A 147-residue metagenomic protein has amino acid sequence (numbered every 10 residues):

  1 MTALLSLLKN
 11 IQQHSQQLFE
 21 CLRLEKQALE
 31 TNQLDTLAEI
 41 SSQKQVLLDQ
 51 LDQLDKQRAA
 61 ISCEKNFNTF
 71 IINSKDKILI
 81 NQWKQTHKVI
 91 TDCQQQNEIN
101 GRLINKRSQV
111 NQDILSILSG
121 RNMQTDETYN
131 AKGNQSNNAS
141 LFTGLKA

Functional and structural regions predicted by a protein language model:
M1-S74, N81, Q85: Extended, charge-rich alpha-helical scaffolding segments
D76-A147: Short terminal interaction segments
